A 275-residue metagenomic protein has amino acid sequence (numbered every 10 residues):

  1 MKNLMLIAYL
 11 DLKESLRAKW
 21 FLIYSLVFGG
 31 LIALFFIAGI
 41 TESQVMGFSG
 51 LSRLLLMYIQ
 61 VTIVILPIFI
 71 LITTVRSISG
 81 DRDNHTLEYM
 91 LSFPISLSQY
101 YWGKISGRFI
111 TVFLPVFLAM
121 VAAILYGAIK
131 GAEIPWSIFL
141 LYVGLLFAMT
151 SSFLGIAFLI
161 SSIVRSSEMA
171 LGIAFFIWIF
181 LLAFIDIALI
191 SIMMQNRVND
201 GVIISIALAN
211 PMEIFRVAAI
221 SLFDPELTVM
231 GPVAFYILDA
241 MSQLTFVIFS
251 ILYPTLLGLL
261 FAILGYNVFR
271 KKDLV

Functional and structural regions predicted by a protein language model:
M1-S25: Aromatic- and glycine-rich beta-strand/loop motifs that create alpha-glucan
L10, E14, Q99-V112, V116: Start (N-cap) of specific transmembrane helices in multi-pass transporter permeases
L34-G39, Q44, F48-I63, G107-E168: Secretory targeting signals
A38, E42-V45, A183-L259, I263-Y266: Terminal transmembrane helical anchor/hairpin motif
M57-G80: Long, hydrophobic alpha-helical segments
P67-T74, A122, G155-I156, I185 (+2 more regions): Hydrophobic/aromatic residues in alpha-helical transmembrane segments
S77-F109: Helix-loop-helix units of permease transmembrane domains in multi-pass membrane transporters, especially ABC
F147-L181, I185-Q195: A structural motif at transmembrane helix-loop-helix junctions in multipass membrane proteins
